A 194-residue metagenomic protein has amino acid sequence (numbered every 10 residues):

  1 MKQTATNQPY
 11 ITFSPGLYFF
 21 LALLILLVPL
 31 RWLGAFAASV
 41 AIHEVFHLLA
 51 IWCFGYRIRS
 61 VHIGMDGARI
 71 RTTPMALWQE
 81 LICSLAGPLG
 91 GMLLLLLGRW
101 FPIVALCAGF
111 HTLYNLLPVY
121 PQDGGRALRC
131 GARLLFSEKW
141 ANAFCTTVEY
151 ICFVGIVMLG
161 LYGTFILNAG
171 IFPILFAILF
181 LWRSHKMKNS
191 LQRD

Functional and structural regions predicted by a protein language model:
M1-D194: Hydrophobic transmembrane alpha-helices and their immediate loop junctions in multi-pass integral membrane proteins
